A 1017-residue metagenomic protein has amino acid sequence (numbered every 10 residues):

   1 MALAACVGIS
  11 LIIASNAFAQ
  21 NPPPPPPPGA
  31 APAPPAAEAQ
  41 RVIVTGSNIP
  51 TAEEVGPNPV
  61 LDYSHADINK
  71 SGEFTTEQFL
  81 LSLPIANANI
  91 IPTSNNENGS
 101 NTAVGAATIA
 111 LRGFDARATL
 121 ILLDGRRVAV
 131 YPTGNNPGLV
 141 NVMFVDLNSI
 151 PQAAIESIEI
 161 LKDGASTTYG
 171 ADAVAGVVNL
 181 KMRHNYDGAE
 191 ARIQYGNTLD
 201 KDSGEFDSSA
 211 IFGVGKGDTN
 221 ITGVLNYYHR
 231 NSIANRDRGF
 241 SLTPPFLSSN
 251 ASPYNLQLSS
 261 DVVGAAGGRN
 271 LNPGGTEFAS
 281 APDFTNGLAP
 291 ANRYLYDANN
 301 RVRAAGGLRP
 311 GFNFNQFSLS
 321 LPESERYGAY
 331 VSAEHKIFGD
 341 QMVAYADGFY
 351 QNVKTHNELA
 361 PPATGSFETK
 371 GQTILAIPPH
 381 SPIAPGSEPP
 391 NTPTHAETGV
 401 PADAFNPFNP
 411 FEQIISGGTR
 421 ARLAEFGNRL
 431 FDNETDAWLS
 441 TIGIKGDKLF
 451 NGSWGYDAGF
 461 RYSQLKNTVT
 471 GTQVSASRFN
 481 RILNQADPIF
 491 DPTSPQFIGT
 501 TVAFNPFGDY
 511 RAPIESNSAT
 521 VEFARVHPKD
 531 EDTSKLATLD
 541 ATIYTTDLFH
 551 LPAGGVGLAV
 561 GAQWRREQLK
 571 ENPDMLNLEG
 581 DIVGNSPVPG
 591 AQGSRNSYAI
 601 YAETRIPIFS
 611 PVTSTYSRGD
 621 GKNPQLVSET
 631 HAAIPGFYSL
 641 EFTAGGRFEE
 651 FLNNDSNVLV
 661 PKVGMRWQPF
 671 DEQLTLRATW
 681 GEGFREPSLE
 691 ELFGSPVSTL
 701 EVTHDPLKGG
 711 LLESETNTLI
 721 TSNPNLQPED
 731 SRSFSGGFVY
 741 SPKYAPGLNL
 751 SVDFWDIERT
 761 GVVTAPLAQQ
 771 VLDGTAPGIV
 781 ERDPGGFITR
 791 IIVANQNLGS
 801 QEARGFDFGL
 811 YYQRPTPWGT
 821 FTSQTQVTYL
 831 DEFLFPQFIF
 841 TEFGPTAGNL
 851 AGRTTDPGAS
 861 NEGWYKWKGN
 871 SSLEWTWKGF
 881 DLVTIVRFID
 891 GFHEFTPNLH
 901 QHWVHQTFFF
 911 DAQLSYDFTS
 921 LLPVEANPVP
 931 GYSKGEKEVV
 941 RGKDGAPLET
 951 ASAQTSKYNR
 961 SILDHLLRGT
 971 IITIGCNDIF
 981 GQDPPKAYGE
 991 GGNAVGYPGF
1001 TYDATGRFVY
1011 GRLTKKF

Functional and structural regions predicted by a protein language model:
A2-P84, R112, S209, G213 (+2 more regions): N-terminal Sec signal peptide and the immediately downstream disordered periplasmic leader that contains the TonB box
P26-P27, N58-A110, A116, R126-L147 (+1 more regions): Periplasmic N-terminal accessory/gating domains of Gram-negative outer-membrane beta-barrel systems
I68, L80, I158, V178-L180 (+5 more regions): Non-catalytic regulatory/gating segments with a bias toward low-complexity or hydrophobic composition
T119, R127-V128, N141-Q194, A234: A beta-strand signature from Gram-negative outer-membrane beta-barrel systems, especially the internal plug domain
P132, D831-L834, V886-F895, D917-F1017: C-terminal beta-signal and adjacent terminal beta-strands/loops of Gram-negative outer-membrane beta-barrel proteins
N136, N231-I233, T243-F246, F284-S324 (+9 more regions): Surface-exposed, low-complexity loop segments enriched in small/polar and acidic residues
I150, N185-G188, K201, D218 (+10 more regions): Short loop/turn motifs that connect adjacent beta-strands in outer-membrane beta-barrel proteins
G164, H184, Y195-L199, K216-D218 (+21 more regions): Transmembrane beta-strands of outer-membrane beta-barrel pores
